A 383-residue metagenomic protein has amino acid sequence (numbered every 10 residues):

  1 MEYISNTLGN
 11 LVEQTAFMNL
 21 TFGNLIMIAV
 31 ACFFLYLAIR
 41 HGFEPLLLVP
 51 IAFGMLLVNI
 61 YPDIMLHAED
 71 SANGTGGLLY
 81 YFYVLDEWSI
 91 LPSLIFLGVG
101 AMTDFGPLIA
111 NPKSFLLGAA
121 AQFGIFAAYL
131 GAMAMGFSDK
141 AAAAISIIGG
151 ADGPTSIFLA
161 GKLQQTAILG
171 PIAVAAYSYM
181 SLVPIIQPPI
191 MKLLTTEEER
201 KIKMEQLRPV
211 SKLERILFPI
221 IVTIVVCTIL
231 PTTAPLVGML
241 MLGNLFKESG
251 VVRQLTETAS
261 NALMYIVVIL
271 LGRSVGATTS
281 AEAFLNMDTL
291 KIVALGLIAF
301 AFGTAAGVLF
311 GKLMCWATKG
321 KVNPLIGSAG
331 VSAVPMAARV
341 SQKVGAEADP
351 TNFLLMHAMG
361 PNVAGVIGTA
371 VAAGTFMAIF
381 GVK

Functional and structural regions predicted by a protein language model:
M1-G74: N-terminal alpha-helical transmembrane segments of multi-pass membrane transport and channel/translocase proteins
M1-N19, L25, S71, T75 (+3 more regions): Intrinsically disordered, low-complexity non-transmembrane regions of multi-pass membrane transporters
C32, L108-Y129, S280-G307, A358-N362: Entry/N-cap segments of selected transmembrane alpha helices and their immediately preceding amphipathic helices
I39-L48, L66-H67, Y81-F82, M102-L117 (+5 more regions): Interfacial helix-loop-helix linkers and transmembrane-helix boundary segments in multi-pass membrane proteins
W88, F96-M102, L117-A127, G131 (+3 more regions): Alpha-helical membrane segments and immediately flanking helix-loop junctions that form or couple to the substrate/ion
A167-I185, L295-G303, I326-A329: Alpha-helical transmembrane segments
A175-V251: Membrane-embedded hairpin module used as a gating/binding unit in multi-pass transport and secretion proteins
T223-F310: Transmembrane helical segments that form the transport core of multi-pass membrane transport proteins
